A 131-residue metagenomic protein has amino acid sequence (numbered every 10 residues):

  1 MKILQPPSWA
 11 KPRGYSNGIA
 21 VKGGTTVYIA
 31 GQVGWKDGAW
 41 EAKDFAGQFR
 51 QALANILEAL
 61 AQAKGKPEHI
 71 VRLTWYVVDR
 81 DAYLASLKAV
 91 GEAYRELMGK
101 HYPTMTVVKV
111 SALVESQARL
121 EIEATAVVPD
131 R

Functional and structural regions predicted by a protein language model:
M1-V71, V77-R131: N-terminal presequence-like segments and the immediate start of the first folded domain
